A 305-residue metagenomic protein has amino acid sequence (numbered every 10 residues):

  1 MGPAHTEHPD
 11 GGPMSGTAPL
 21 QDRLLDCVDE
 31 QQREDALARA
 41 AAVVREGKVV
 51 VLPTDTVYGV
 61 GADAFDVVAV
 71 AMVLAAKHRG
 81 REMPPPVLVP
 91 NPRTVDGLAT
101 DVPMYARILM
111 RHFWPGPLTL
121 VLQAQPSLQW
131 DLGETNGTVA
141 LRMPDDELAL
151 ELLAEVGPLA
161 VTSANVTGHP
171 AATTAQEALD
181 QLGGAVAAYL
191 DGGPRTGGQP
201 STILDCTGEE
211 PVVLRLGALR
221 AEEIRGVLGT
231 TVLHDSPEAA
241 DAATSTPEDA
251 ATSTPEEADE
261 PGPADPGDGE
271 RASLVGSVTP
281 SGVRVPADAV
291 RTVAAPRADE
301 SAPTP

Functional and structural regions predicted by a protein language model:
G2-P305: Active-site-adjacent structural elements in enzyme catalytic cores
